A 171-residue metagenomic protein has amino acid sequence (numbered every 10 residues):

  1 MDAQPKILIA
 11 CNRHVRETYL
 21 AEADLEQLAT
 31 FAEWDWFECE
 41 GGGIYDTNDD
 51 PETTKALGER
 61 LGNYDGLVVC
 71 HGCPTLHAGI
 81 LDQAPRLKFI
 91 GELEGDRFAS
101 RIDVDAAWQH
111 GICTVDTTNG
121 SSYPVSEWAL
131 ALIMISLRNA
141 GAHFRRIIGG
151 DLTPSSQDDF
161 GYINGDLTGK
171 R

Functional and structural regions predicted by a protein language model:
M1-D65, C70: N-terminal glycine-/charge-rich "phosphate-binding" loop or analogous flexible N-terminal tail
Q4, L87, T168-R171: Phosphate-coordination loops involved in phosphoryl transfer and adenosine-cofactor binding
L28, I80-R86: Short, conserved loop/helix-junction motifs that constitute active-site signature segments in enzyme catalytic cores
D46-E52, C70-G72, G149-D159: Short gly/ser/thr-rich secondary-structure transition/capping motifs
A84-F89, Q109-I112: A short helix->loop->beta-strand "cap" motif at the edges of active sites that frequently abuts
R86-R101: ADP-ribose/adenylate-binding Rossmann-like module
A99-I112: Rossmann-fold NAD(P)-binding glycine/threonine-rich loop
H110-R171: Phosphate-binding beta-alpha-beta segment of Rossmann-like dinucleotide-binding domains, i.e., the NAD(P)
